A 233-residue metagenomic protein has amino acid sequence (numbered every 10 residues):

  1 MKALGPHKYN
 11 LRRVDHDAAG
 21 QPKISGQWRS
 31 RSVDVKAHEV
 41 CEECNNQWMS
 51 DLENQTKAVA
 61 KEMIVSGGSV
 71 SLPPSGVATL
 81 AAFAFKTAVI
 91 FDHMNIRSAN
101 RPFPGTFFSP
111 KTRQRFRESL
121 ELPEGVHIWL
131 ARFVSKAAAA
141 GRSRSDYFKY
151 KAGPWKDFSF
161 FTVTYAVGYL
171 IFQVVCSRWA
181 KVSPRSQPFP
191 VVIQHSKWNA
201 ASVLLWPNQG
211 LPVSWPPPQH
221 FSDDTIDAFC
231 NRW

Functional and structural regions predicted by a protein language model:
M1-S50: An N-terminal structural lobe/cap that precedes and organizes the functional/catalytic core across diverse proteins
L4-D15, K61-A78: Short microdomains enriched in Cys/His and/or Lys/Arg
K36, T79, F158-F160: Short, well-structured alpha-helical interface segments that form or flank functional binding sites
A37-V40, W48-M49, A81-E118: Short flanking/linker segments adjacent to small metal-binding domains or redox-active Cys/His motifs
N54-K61: Short, glycine/acidic-rich hinge or "gate" loops at secondary-structure transitions that mediate conformational
M63-P74, V89-I90, S98, Q114 (+1 more regions): Charged, low-complexity surface segments at secondary-structure and domain boundaries
G67-M94, A138-P154: C-terminal intrinsically disordered extensions
P102-W233: C-terminal, charged low-complexity interaction regions
